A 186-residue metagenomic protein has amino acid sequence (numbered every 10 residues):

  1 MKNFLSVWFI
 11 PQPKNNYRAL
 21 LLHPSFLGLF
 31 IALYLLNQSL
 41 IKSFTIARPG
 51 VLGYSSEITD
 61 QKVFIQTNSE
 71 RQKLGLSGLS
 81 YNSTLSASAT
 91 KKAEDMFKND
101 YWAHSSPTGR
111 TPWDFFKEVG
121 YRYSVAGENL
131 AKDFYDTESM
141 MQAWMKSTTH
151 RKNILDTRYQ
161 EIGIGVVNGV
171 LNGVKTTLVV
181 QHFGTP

Functional and structural regions predicted by a protein language model:
M1-Y101, K152, T157-P186: N-terminal targeting leaders of exported, membrane, and organelle-targeted proteins
V63, S124, E128-Y135, M140 (+1 more regions): Secreted/periplasmic proteins
T90-Y135, I154: Short, surface-exposed glycine/acidic/tryptophan-bearing loops
